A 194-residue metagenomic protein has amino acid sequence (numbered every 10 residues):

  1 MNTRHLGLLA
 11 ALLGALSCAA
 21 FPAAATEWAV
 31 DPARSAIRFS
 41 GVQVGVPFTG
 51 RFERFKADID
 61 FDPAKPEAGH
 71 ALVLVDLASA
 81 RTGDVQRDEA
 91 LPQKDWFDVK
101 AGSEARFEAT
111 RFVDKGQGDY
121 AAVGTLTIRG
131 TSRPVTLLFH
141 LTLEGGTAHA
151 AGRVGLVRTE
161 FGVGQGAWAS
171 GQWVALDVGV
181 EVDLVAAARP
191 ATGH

Functional and structural regions predicted by a protein language model:
M1-H5: Positively charged n-region of N-terminal signal peptides that target proteins for export
G7-A19: Bacterial N-terminal signal peptides
A23-H194: Low-complexity, acidic/polar, glycine-enriched regions of mature
